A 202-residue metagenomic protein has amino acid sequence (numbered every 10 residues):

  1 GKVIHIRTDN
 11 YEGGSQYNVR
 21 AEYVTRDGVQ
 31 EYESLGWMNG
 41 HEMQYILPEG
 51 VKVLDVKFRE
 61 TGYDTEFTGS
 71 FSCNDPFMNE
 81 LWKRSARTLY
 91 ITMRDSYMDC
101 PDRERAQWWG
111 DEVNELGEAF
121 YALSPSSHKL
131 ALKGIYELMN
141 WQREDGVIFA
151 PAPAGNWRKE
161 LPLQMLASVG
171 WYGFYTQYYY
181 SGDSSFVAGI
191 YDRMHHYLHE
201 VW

Functional and structural regions predicted by a protein language model:
G1-D102, D111, S126-L132, F149-N156 (+1 more regions): Extracellular/oxidizing-compartment recognition motifs
N10-N18, P125-W202: Helix-terminus loop motifs that line ligand-binding clefts
E33, W109, L161-M165: Short, conserved micro-motifs enriched in small and acidic residues
R87, I91-D95, Y121, N140 (+1 more regions): Short helix-loop boundary/capping segments at the starts of domains
